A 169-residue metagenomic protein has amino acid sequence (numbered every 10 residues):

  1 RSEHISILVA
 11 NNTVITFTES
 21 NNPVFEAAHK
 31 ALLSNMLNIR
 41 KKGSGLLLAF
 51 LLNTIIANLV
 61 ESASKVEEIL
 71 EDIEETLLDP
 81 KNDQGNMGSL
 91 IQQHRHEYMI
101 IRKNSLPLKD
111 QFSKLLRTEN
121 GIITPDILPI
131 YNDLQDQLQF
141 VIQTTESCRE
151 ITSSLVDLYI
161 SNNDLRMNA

Functional and structural regions predicted by a protein language model:
R1-S89: Extended alpha-helical interaction modules
I55, S64, D72-A169: Membrane-associated alpha-helical segments
